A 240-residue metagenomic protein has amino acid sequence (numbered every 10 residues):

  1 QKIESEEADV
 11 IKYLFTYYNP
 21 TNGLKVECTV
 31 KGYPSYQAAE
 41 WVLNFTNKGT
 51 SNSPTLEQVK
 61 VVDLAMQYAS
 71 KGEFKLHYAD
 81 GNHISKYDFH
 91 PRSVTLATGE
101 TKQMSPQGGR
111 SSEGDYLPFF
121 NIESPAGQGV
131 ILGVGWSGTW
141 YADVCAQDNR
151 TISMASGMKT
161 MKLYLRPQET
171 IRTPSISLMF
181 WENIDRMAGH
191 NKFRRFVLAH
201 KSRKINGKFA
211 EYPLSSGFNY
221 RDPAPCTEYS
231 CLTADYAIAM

Functional and structural regions predicted by a protein language model:
Q1-V144, K159: Polysaccharide-binding surfaces and accessory modules of carbohydrate-active proteins
E57-V61, L163, W181-G189: OB-fold single-stranded nucleic acid-binding module
G129, T170, P213-S215: A residue-level signal for beta-strand positions that form part of recognition/binding surfaces within mature
L132-W140, C145, S177-G207: Acidic/glycine-rich phosphate/pyrophosphate-binding loops and surrounding catalytic core that coordinate Mg2+
V134, S156, S175, F180 (+1 more regions): Pocket-edge structural micro-motifs
A146-R166: Short acidic, Pro/Gly- and aromatic-enriched capping/linker segments at domain boundaries
L163-E182: Short Pro-Gly-centered flexible turn/kink motifs
R186-M240: An acidic-aromatic substrate-binding cleft motif
